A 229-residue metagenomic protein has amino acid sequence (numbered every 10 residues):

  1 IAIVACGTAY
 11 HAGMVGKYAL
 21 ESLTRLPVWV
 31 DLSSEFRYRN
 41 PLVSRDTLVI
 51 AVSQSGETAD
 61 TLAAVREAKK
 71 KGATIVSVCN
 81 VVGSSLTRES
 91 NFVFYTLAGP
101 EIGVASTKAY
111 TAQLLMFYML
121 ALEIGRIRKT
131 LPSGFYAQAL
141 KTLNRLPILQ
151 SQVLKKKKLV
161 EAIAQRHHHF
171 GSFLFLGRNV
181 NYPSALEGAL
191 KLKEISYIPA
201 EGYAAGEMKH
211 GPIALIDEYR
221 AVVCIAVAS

Functional and structural regions predicted by a protein language model:
A2, V82, F92-A221: Active-site phosphate/pyrophosphate-binding segments
A2-R145, I225-A228: Glycine-rich phosphate-binding loops that contact phosphosugars or nucleotide phosphates
Y219, A228-S229: NAD(P)-dependent dehydrogenase/reductase Rossmann-like domain
